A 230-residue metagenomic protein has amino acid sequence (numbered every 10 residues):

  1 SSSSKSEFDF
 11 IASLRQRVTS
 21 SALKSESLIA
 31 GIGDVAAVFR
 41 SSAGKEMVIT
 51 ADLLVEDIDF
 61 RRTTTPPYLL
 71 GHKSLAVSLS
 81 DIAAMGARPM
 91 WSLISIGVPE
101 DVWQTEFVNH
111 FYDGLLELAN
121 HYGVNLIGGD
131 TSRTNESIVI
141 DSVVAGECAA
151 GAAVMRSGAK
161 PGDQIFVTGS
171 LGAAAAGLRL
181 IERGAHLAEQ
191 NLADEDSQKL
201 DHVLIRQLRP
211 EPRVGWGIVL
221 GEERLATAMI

Functional and structural regions predicted by a protein language model:
S1-I230: Helix-biased detector of long, well-ordered alpha-helical tracts
